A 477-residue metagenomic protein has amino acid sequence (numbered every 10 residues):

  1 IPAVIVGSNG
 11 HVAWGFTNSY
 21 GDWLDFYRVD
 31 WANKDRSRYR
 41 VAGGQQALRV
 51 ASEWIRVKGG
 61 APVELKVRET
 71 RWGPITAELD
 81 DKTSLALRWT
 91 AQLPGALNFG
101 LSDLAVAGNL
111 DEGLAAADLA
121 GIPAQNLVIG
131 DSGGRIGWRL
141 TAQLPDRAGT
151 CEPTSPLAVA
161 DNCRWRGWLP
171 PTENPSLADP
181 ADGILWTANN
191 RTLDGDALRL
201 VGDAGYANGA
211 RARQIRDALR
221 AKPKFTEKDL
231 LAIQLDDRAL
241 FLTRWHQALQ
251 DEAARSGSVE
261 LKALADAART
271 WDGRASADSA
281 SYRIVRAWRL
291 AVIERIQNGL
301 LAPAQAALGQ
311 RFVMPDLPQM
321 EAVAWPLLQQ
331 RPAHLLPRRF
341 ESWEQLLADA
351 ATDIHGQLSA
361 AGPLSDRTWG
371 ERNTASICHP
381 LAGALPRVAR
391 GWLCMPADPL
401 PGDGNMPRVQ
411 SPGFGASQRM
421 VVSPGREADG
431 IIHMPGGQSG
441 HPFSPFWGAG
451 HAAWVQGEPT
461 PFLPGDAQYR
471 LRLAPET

Functional and structural regions predicted by a protein language model:
I1-G257, D266, T270-T477: C-terminal/peripheral segments of proteins
L261-K262: N-terminal small/hydrophobic-rich alpha-helical segments that act as secretion/targeting modules
